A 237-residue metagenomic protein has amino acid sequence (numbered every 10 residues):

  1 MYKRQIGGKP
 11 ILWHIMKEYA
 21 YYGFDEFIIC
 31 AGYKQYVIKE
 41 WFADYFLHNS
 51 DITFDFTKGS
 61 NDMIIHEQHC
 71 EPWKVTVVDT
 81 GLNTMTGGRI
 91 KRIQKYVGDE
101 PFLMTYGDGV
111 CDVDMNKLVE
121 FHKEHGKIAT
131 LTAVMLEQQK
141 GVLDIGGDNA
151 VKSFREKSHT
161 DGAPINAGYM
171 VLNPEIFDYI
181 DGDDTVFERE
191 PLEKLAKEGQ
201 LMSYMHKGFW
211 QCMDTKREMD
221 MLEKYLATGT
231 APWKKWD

Functional and structural regions predicted by a protein language model:
K3, V142-I145, L192, S203: A structural signal for short hydrophobic beta-strand segments in well-ordered beta-sheet cores
K3-L47, V77: N-terminal glycine-rich phosphate-binding loop and ensuing alpha1 helix
I11-I15, G88-R92, P191: Well-ordered alpha-helical segments embedded in enzymatic catalytic cores
D25-F27, I128-A129, Q200: Residues at the starts of beta-strands that form the adenosine-phosphate
E40-G147: Conserved beta-loop-beta/alpha segment of the NTase-like Rossmann-fold superfamily that binds/positions NTPs
P101-L103, V110, D114-K123, M135-Q138 (+1 more regions): Catalytic-core segments of class I nucleotidyltransferases/pyrophosphorylases that form NMP-activated intermediates
